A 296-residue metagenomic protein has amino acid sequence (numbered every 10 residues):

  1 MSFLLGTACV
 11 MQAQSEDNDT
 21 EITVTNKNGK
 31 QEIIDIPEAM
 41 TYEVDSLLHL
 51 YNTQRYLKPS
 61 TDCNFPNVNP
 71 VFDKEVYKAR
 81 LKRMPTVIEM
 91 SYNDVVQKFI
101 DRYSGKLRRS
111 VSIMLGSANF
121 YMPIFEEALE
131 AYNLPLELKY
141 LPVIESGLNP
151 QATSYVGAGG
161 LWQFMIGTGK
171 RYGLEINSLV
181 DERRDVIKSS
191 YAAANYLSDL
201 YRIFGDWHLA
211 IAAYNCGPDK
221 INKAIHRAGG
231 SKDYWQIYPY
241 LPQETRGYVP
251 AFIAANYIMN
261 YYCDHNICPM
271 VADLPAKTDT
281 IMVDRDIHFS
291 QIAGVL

Functional and structural regions predicted by a protein language model:
M1-A8: Bacterial N-terminal signal peptides
C9-Y132: An acidic, Gly/Ser/Thr/Pro-rich helix-cap/linker signature
V71, G105-F120, Y132, G159 (+5 more regions): Soluble non-cytosolic domains of exported or imported proteins
V95-K98, I113, S117-F120, I124 (+12 more regions): Extracytoplasmic/secreted proteins, especially bacterial periplasmic and envelope-associated proteins
F99-I113, L148-Y155, Q163-G205, I225-P239: Substrate-binding clefts and substrate-entry loops adjacent to catalytic sites of polymer-processing enzymes acting on
L134-Q151, A210-G217, N256: Short, functionally critical alpha-helical segments immediately adjacent to catalytic or ligand/cofactor-binding
Q243-D264: Catalytic cores of secreted or luminal carbohydrate-active enzymes
M270-L296: Primarily a LysM-type cell-wall glycan-binding module
